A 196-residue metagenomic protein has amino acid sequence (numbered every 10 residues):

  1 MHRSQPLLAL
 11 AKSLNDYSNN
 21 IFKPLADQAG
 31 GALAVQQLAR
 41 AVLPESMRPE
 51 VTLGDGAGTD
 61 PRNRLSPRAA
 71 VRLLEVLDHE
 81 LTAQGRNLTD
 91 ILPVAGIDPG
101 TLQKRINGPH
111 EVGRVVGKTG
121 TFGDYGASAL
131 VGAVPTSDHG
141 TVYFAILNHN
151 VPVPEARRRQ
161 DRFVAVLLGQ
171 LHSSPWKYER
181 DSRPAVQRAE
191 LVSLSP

Functional and structural regions predicted by a protein language model:
M1-R86: A small/polar active-site loop signature that marks catalytic segments
T52-P196: C-terminal soluble interaction/assembly domains
